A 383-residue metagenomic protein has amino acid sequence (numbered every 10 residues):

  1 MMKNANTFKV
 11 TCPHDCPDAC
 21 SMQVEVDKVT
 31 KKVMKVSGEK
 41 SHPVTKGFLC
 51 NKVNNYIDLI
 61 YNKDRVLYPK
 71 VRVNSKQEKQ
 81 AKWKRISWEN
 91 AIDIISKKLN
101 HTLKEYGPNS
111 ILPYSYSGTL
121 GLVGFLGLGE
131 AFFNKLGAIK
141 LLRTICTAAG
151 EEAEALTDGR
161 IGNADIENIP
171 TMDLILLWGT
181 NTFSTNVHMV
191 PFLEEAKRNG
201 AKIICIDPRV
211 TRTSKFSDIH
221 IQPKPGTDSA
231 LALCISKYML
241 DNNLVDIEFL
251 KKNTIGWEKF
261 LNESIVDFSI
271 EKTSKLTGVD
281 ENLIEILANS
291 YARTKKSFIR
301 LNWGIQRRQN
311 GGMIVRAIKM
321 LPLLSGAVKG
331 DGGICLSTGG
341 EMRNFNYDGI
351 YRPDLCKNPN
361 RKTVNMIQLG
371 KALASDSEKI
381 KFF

Functional and structural regions predicted by a protein language model:
M1-N242, D280, N358: N-terminal export/assembly segments and adjacent metallocofactor-ligating motifs of anaerobic energy-metabolism
I95-A138, W303, N310-G349, P353-D354: A short, flexible N-terminal coil/short beta segment enriched in small residues
A148-V315, L324-V328, G339-D348, D354-F383: Non-catalytic alpha/beta scaffold blocks inside enzyme catalytic domains
